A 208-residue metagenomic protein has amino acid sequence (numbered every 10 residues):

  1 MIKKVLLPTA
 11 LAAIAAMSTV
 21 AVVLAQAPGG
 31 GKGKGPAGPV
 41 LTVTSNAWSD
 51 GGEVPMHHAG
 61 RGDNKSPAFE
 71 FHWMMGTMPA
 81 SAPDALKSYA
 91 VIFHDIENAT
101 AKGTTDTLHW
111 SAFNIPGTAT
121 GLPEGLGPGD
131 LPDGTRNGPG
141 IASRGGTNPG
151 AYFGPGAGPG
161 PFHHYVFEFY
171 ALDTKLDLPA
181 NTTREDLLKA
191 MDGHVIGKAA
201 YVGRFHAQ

Functional and structural regions predicted by a protein language model:
M1-A10: Bacterial N-terminal signal peptides that target proteins for export
M1-I2, A15, G30-K32: Generic N-terminal leader/processing signal
L6, A21-L24: N-terminal non-cleavable signal-anchor helices
T9-T19: Bacterial N-terminal signal peptides
V23-Q208: N-terminus-centered regions that define maturation/targeting leaders and the start of the first functional domain
